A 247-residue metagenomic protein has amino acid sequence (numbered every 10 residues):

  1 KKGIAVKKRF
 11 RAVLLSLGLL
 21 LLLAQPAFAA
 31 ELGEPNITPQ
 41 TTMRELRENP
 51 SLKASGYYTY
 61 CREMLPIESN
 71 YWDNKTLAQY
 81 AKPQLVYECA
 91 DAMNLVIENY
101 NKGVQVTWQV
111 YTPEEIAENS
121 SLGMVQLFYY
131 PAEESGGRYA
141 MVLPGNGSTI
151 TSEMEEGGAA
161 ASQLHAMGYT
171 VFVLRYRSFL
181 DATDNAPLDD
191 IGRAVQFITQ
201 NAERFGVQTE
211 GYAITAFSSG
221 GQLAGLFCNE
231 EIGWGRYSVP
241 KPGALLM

Functional and structural regions predicted by a protein language model:
I4-L14: Bacterial N-terminal signal peptides that target proteins for export
S16-A24: Bacterial N-terminal signal peptides
A24-A30: Sec-dependent signal peptide cleavage junction
W72-E134: N-terminal cap/lid segment of alpha/beta-hydrolase-fold proteins
G137-G145: Short beta-strand element of the alpha/beta-hydrolase
S152-M154, L174-T209: Catalytic nucleophile-loop/oxyanion-hole region of alpha/beta-hydrolase and closely related hydrolase-like folds
M154-F172: Short amphipathic alpha-helix adjacent to the substrate-entry channel of hydrolases
R193-M247: Primarily recognizes the serine-hydrolase "nucleophile elbow" in alpha/beta-hydrolase and SGNH/GDSL folds
